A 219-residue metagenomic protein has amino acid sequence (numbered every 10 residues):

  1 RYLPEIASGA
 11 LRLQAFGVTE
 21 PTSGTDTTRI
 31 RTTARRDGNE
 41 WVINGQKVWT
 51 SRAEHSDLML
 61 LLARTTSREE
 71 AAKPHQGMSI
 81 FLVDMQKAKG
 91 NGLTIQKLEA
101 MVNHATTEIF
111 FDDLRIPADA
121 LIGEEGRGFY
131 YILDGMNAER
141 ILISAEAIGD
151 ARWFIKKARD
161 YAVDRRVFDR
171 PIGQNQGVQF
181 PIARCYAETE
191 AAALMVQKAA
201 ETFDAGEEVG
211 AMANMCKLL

Functional and structural regions predicted by a protein language model:
R1-L11, R52-L58, F203-G206: Internal helix-loop-helix
G9-V18, L62: A short, Trp-centered hydrophobic/proline-enriched beta-strand micro-motif
S23-T25, V48-E54, A100-H104, A138-L142: Glycine-rich phosphate/pyrophosphate-binding beta-alpha loops
T25, A72, A120-E125: Cytochrome P450 core scaffold surrounding the K-helix E-X-X-R motif and the conserved "meander" helix-loop region
R29-R31, A88-R115: Flexible, small-/acidic-enriched active-site or ligand-binding loops
R35, L61-R64, L82-D84, F110-D112 (+1 more regions): Short beta-strand-to-turn element immediately C-terminal to the catalytic PLP-Schiff-base lysine in fold type I
R36-E40, E108-D113, E124-R127, L133-L219: Alpha-helical interface subdomain recognition
Q46-G92: A short core secondary-structure module
